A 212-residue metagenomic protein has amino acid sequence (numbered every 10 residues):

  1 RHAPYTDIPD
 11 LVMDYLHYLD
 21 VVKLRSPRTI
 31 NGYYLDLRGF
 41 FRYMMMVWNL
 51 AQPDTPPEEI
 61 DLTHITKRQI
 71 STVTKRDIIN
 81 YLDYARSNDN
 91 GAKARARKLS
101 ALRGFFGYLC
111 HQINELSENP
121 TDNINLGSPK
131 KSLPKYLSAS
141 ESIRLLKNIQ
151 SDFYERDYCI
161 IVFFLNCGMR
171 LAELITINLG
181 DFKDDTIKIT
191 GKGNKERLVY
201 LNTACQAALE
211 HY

Functional and structural regions predicted by a protein language model:
R1-Y212: Conserved catalytic core of the tyrosine transesterase superfamily
